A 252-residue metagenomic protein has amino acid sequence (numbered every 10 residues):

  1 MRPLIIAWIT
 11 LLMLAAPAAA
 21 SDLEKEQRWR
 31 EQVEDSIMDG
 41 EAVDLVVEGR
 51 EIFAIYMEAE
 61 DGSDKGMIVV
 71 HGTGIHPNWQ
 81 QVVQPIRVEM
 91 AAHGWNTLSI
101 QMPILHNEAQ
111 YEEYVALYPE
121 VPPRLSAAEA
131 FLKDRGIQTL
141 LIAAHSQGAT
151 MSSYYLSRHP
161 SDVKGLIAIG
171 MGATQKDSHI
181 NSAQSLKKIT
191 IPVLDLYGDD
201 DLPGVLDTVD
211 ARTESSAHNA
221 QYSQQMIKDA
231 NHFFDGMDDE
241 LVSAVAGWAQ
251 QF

Functional and structural regions predicted by a protein language model:
A16-A20: Sec/Tat signal peptide C-region and signal peptidase I cleavage site
S21-D61: N-terminal cap/lid segment of alpha/beta-hydrolase-fold proteins
V43, E51-F53, M57-D134: Serine-hydrolase catalytic machinery in alpha/beta-hydrolase-like enzymes
F131-I189: Primarily recognizes the serine-hydrolase "nucleophile elbow" in alpha/beta-hydrolase and SGNH/GDSL folds
T174-Q175, D199-V205, H232: Acidic catalytic loop of the alpha/beta-hydrolase fold
I189, D195-Y197: Short beta-strand/loop motif that positions the catalytic acidic residue of the alpha/beta-hydrolase fold
S215-F233: Catalytic histidine neighborhood in serine/cysteine hydrolases with alpha/beta-hydrolase-type architecture
D235-G247: Post-His helix in hydrolase/transferase enzymes
